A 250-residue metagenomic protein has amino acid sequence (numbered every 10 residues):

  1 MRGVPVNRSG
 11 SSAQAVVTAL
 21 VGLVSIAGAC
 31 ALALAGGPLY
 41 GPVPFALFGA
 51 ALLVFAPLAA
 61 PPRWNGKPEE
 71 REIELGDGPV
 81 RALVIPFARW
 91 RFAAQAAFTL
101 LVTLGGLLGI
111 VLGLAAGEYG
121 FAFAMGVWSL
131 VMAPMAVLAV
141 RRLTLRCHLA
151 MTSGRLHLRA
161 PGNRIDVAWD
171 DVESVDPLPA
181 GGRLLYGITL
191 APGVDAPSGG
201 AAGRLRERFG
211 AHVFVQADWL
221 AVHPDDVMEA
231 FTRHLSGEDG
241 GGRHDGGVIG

Functional and structural regions predicted by a protein language model:
M1-G22, G36-A116, G247-G250: N-terminal membrane-targeting/pre-transmembrane regions
A29-L34: An N-terminal-biased, well-structured beta-alpha scaffold segment characteristic of Rossmann-like dinucleotide-binding
V43-A51, A122-V131: Hydrophobic core segments of alpha-helical transmembrane domains in multi-pass membrane proteins
W64-R71, M135-D176: Conserved beta-hairpin
L100-F123, L130-T144: Transmembrane helical hairpin unit
A124, W128-P134, A150-R159, G242-R243 (+1 more regions): N-terminal recruitment modules of adaptor/scaffold proteins
R159-V227, G242-G250: Non-transmembrane, membrane-adjacent beta-strand/coil modules in membrane-associated proteins and peripheral
V227-L235: Short amphipathic C-terminal alpha-helix that caps PH/PH-like domains
